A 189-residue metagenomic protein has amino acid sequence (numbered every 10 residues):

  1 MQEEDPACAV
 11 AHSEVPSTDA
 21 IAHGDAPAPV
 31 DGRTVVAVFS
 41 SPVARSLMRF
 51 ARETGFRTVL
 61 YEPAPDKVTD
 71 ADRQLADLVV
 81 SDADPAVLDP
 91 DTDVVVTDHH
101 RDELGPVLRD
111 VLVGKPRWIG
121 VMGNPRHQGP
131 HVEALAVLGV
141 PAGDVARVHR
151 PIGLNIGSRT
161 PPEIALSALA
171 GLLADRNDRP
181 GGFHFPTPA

Functional and structural regions predicted by a protein language model:
M1-D72, A76, H127, G171-A189: Segments forming oxygen-rich coordination pockets for charged ligands
T34, T92-V94, W118: Structural motif
M48, V107-L108: Generic hydrophobic/aromatic pocket-lining and core-packing "Φ" positions
V80-P90: Short amphipathic alpha-helix with an adjacent loop that forms part of the alpha/beta core around
T97-H99, G123: Glycine-rich, N-terminal phosphate-binding loop of Rossmann-like dinucleotide-binding domains
D102-G105: Cytosolic regulatory regions of ion transport systems
D110-A134: ADP-ribose/adenylate-binding Rossmann-like module
G143-G171: Active-site capping/gating segments
